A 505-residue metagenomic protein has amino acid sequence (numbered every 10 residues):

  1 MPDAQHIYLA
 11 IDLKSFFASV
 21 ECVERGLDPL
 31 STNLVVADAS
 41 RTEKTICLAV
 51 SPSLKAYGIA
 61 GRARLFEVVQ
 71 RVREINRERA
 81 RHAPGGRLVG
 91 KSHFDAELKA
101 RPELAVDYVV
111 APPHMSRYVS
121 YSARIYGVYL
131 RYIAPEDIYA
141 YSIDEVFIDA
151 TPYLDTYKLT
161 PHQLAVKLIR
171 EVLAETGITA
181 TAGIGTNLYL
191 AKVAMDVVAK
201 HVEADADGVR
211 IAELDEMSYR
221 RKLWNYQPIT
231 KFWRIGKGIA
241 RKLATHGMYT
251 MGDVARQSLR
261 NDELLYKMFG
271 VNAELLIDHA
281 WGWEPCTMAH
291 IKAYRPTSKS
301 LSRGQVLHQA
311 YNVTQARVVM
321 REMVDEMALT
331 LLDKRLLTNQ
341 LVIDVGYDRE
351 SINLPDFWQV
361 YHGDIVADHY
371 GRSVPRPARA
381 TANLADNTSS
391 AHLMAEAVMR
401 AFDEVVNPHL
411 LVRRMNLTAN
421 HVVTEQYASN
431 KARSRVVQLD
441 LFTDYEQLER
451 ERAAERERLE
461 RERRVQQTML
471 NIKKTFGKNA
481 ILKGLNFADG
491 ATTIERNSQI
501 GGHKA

Functional and structural regions predicted by a protein language model:
M1-A505: Basic, low-complexity intrinsically disordered segments
